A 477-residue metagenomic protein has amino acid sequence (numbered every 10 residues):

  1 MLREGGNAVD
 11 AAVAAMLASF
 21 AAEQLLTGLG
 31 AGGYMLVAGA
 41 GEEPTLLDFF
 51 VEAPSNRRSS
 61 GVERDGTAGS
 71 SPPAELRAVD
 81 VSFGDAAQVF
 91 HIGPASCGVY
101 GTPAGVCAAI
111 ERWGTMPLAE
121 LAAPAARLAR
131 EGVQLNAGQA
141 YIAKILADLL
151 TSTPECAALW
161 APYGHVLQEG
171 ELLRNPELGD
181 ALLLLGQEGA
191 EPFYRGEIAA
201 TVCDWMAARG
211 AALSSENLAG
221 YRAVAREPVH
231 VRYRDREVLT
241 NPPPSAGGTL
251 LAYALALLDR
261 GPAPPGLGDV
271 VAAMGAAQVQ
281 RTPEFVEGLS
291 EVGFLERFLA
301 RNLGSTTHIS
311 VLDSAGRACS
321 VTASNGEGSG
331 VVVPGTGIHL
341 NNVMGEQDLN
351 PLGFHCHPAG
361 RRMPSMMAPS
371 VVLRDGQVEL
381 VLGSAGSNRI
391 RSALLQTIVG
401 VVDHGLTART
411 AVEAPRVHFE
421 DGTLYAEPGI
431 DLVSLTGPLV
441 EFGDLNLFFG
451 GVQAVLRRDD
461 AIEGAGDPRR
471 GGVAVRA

Functional and structural regions predicted by a protein language model:
R3-E4, A8-E188, F193-R195, A200-R236 (+2 more regions): Noncatalytic scaffold domains of N-terminal-nucleophile
A21-T27, A31-L47, A212-S214, R317-L380 (+1 more regions): Active-site rim segments in enzyme catalytic domains, especially the processed small/beta chain of N-terminal
T27-G39, T307-L312, S320, P369-V371 (+2 more regions): Short beta-strand scaffold segments in enzyme catalytic cores
A225, L303-T306, S365-M367: Short, small/polar residue-rich loop motifs at catalytic or cofactor-binding pockets
L258-S324, V333-T336: Internal maturation/activation junctions in enzymes
L267, T282-P283, E287, A315-R317 (+3 more regions): Extended C-terminal subregions enriched in glycine
G288, L349-V417, T423: Conserved catalytic alpha/beta cores of large enzymes that bind or transform nucleotide phosphates and polynucleotides
